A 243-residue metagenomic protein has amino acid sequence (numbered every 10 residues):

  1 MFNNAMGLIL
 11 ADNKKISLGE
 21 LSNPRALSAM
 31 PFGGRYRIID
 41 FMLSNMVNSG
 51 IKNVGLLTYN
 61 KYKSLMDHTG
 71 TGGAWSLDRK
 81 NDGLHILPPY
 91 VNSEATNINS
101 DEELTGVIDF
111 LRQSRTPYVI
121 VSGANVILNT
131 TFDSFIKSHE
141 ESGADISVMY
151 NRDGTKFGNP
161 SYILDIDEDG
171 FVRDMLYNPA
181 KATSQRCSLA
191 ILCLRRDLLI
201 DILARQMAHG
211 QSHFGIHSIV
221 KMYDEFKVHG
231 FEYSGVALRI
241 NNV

Functional and structural regions predicted by a protein language model:
M1-G33, S44, S49-I51: N-terminal nucleotide-binding beta1-loop-alpha1 segment
I38-M42, E102-V107, S218: Well-ordered alpha-helical segments embedded in enzymatic catalytic cores
S44-N45, T71-G72, G106-F110, S138 (+1 more regions): A generic secondary-structure signal
N53-Y59, M149-Y150: Short internal beta-strands
N60, N125, D197-L198: Alpha-helix/helix-capping structural signal
K63-I86: Acidic donor-binding segment of Leloir-type glycosyltransferases
D82-I163, D167-E168: Conserved beta-loop-beta/alpha segment of the NTase-like Rossmann-fold superfamily that binds/positions NTPs
I120, D167-V243: Catalytic-core segments of class I nucleotidyltransferases/pyrophosphorylases that form NMP-activated intermediates
